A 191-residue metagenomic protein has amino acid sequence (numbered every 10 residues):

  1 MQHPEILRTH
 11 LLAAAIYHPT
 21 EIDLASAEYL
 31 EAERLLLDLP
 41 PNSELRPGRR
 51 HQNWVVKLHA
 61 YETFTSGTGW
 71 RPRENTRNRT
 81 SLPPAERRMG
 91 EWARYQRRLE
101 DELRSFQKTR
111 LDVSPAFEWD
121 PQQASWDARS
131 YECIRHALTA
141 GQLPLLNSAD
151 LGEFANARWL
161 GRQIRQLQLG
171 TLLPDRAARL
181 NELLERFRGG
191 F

Functional and structural regions predicted by a protein language model:
M1-F191: IQ-motif-like calmodulin-binding regions
